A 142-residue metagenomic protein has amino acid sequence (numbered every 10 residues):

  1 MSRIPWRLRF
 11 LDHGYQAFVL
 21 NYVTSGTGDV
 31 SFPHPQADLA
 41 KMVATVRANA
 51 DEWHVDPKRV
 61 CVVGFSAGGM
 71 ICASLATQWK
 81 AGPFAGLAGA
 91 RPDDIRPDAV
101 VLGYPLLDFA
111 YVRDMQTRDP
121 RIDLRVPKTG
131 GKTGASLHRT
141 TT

Functional and structural regions predicted by a protein language model:
M1-L8, L75-K80: N-terminal cap/lid subdomain of alpha/beta-hydrolase-fold enzymes
S2-W6, F18-P57: Catalytic nucleophile-loop/oxyanion-hole region of alpha/beta-hydrolase and closely related hydrolase-like folds
R9, H13, M115-P127: Short, flexible, mixed-charge acidic loops at enzyme active sites
L11-N21, C61: A fold-wide structural signal in alpha/beta-hydrolase
K41-R118: Primarily recognizes the serine-hydrolase "nucleophile elbow" in alpha/beta-hydrolase and SGNH/GDSL folds
Y104, R125, H138: Residues at the C-termini of beta-strands that transition into short coil/loop
G131-T142: Serine-hydrolase catalytic core
